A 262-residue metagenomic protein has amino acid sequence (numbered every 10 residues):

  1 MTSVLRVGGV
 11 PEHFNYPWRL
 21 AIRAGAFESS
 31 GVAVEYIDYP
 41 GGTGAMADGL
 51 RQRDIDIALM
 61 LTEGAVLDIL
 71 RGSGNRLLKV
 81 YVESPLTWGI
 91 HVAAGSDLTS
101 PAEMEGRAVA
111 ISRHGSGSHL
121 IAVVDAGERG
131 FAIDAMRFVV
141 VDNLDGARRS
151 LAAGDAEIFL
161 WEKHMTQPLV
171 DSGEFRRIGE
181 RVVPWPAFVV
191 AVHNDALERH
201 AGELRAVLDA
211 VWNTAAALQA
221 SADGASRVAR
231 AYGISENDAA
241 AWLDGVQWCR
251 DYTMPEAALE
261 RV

Functional and structural regions predicted by a protein language model:
T2-F131, F138-V141, E157-K163, F175-V182: Short, glycine-/small- and polar/acidic-enriched structural segments that line small-molecule recognition paths
A45, L67-D68, L86, L144 (+3 more regions): Short secondary-structure boundary/hinge segments and terminal tails
L50, L151, A239: Conserved hydrophobic/aromatic packing and binding residues within compact polymer-binding modules
V139, D145-V228: Pocket-lining segment of extracytoplasmic ligand-binding domains
H200-V262: Secondary-structure end/capping motifs
